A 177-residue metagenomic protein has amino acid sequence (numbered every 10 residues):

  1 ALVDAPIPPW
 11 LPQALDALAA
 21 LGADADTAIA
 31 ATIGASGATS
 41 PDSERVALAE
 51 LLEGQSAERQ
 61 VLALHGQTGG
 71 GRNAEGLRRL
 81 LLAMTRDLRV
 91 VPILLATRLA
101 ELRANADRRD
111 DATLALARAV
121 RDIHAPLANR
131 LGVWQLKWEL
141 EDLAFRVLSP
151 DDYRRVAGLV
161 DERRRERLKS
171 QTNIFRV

Functional and structural regions predicted by a protein language model:
A1-V177: Active-site helical microenvironments for divalent-metal-assisted chemistry
